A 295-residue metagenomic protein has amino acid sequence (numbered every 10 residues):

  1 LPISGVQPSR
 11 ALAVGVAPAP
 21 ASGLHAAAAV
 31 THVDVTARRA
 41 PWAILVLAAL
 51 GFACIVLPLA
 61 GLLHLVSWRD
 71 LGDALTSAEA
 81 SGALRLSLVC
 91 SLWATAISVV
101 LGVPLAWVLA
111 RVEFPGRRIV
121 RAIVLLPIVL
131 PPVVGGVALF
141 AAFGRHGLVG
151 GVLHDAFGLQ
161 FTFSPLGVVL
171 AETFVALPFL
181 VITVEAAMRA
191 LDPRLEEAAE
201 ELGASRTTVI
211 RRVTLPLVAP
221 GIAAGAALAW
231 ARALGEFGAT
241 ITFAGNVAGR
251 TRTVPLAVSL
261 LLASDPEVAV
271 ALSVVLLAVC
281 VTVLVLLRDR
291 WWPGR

Functional and structural regions predicted by a protein language model:
V14-R38: Short, Lys/Arg-rich, polar N-terminal cytosolic tail immediately upstream of the first transmembrane signal-anchor
T36-R69, A78-R189, V213, L217-G238 (+2 more regions): Membrane-water interface segments at the C-terminal ends of transmembrane alpha-helices in multi-pass inner-membrane
P115, S205-R206: Short coil/turn motifs that cap or connect alpha-helices
L195, W291-R295: Short cytosolic juxtamembrane segments of multi-pass membrane proteins
A199: The alpha-helix within a helix-turn-helix
L202-A204, P216: Glycine/proline-centered hinge or cleavage motifs at structural transition points of membrane proteins
V247-L262: Short hydrophobic, aromatic-rich alpha-helical segments embedded in or entering the lipid bilayer of multi-pass
